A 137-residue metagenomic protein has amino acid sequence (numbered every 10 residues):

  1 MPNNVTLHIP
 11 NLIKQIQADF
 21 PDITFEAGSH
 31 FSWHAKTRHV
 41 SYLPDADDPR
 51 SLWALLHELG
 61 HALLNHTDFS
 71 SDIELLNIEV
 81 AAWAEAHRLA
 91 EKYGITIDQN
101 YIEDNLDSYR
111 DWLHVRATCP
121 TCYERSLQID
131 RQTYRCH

Functional and structural regions predicted by a protein language model:
P2-T6, P10-S51, A62, H66: Active-site scaffold of zinc-dependent metalloenzymes
P49-A54, N100: Alpha-helical scaffolds flanking conserved acidic
H57, H61: Histidine-centered divalent metal-coordination motifs
N65-E74: Substrate-binding clefts and substrate-entry loops adjacent to catalytic sites of polymer-processing enzymes acting on
I73-H137: Metalloprotease/metallohydrolase-associated module, dominated by Zn2+-dependent proteases
